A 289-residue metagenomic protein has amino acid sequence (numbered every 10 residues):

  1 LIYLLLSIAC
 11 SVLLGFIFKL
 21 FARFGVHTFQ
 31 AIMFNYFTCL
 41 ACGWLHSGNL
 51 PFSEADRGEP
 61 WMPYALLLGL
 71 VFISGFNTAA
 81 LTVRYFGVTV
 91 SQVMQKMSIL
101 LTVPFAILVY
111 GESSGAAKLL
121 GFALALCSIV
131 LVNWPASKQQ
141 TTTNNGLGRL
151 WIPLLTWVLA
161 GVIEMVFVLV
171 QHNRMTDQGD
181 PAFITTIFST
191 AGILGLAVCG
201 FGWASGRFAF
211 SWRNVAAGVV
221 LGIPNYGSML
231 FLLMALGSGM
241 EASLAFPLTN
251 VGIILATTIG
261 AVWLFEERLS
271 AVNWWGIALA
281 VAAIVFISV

Functional and structural regions predicted by a protein language model:
L1-L66, F76-Y85, A136-L154, T186-S238 (+2 more regions): Membrane-interface interhelical linkers
I2, G227-V289: C-terminal appended segment following the main domain
I8, V12, W44, G69 (+8 more regions): Hydrophobic/small/kink-forming positions within alpha-helical transmembrane segments of polytopic membrane proteins
F29, T89, G115, Q178-A182 (+2 more regions): Residues that define the loop-to-transmembrane-helix transition and helix capping in multi-pass membrane transporters
L40, W44-G48, I107-L108, V130 (+4 more regions): Membrane-embedded alpha-helical segments of multi-pass transporters/permeases
C42-S53, V103-K118, L159-H172, P224-M240 (+1 more regions): Hydrophobic alpha-helical transmembrane segments in multi-pass integral membrane proteins
V71, V83-Y110, K118-A123, I184-I193 (+1 more regions): Specific alpha-helical transmembrane segments that line the substrate/conduction pathway and gating interfaces
Q95, G111-L131, L150, W263-F286: Loop-to-transmembrane alpha-helix entry segments
